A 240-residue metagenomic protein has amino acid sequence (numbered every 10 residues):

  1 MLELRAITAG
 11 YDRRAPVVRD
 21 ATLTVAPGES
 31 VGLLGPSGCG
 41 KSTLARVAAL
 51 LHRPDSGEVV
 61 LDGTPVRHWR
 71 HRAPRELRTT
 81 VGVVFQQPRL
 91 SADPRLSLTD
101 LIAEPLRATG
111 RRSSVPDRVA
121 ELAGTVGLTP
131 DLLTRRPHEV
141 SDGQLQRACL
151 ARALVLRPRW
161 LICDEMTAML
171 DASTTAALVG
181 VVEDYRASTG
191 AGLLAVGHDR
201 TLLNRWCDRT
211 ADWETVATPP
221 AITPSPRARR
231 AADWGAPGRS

Functional and structural regions predicted by a protein language model:
A49: Helix-to-loop junction immediately C-terminal to a conserved catalytic motif
G57-R67: Conserved ABC transporter NBD signature motif
V66-G82, L96, A108: ABC ATPase NBD coupling module
Q87, P94-A108: Q-loop/switch helix immediately C-terminal to the Walker
S114-D131: Conserved ABC ATPase "signature" region
R136-V140, Q144: Conserved ABC ATPase signature
R157: Conserved catalytic motifs of ABC-family nucleotide-binding domains
